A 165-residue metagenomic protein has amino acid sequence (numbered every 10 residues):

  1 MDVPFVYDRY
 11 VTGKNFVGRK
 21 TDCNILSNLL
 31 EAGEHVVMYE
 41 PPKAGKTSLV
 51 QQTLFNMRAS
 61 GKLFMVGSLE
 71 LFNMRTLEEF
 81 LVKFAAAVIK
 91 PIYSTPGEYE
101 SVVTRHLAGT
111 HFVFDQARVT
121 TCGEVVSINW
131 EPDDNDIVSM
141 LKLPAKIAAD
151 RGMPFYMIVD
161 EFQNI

Functional and structural regions predicted by a protein language model:
M1-A59: Walker A/P-loop-proximal flanking segment of P-loop NTPase domains
A32, P41-A44, S48-V159: P-loop NTPase nucleotide-binding core
E161-I165: Conserved Walker B
